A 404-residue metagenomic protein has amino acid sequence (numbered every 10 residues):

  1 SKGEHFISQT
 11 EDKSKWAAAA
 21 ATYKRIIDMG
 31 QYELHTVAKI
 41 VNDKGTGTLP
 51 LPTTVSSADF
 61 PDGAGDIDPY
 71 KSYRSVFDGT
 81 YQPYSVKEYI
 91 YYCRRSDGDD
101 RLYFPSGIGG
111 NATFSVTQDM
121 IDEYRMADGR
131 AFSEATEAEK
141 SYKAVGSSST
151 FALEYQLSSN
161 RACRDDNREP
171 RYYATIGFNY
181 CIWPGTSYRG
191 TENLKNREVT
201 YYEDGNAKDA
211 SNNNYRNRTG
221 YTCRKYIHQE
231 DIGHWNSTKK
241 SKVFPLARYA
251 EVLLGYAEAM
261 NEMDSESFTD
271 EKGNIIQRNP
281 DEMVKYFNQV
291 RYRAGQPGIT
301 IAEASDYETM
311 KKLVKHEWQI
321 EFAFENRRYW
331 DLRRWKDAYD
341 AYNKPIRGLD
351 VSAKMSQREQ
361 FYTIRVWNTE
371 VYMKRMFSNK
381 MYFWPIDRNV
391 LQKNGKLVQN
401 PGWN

Functional and structural regions predicted by a protein language model:
K2, Y249, Y256-E258, M263: Structural register within alpha-helical repeat arrays
K2-A18, S267-Q277: Short coil/linker segments at helix-helix boundaries
G3-I7, P170-I176, R334: Acidic, mature catalytic/reactive cores of soluble proteins
A19, I26-I27, Y32-E33, V290: Alpha-helical solenoid scaffolds that mediate protein-protein interactions, centered on TPR/SEL1-like repeats but also
A20, D43-M126, R130, E203-N206 (+6 more regions): Long, intrinsically disordered, low-complexity segments
Q31-K39, G298-E303: Surface-exposed patches in mature extracellular/periplasmic domains of secreted proteins
K87, D99, G107, S147-Y249 (+1 more regions): Flexible, polar/acidic helix-loop-strand segments at domain edges
A135-G146: Extended, non-transmembrane interaction/recognition domains
